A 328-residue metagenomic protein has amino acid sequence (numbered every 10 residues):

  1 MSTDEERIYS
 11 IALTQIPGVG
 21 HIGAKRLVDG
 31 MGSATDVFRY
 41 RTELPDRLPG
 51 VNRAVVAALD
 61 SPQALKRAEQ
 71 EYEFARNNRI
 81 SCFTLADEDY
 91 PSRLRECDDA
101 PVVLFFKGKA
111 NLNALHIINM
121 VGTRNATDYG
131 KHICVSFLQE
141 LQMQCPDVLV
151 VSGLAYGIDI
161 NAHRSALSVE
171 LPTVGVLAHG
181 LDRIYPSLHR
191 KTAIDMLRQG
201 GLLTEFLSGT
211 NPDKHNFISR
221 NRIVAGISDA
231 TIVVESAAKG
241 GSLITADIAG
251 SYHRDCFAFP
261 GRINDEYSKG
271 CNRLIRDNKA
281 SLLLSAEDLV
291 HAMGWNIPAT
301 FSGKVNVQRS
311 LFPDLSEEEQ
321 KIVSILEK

Functional and structural regions predicted by a protein language model:
M1-D89: Short, small/acidic-rich helices and loops at N termini and domain boundaries of DNA replication/processing enzymes
S2-D4, T84-K328: Glycine-biased, small-residue-rich flexible motifs in mid-sequence functional cores and linkers
